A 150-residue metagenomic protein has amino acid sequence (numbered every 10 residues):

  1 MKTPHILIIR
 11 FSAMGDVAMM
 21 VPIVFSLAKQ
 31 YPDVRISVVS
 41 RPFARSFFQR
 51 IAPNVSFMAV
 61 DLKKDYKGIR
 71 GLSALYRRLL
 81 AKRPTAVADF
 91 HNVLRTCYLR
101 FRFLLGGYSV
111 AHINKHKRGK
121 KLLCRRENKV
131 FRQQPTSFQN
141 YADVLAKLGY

Functional and structural regions predicted by a protein language model:
M1-Y150: Catalytic machinery of carbohydrate-active enzymes, primarily nucleotide-sugar-dependent glycosyltransferases
